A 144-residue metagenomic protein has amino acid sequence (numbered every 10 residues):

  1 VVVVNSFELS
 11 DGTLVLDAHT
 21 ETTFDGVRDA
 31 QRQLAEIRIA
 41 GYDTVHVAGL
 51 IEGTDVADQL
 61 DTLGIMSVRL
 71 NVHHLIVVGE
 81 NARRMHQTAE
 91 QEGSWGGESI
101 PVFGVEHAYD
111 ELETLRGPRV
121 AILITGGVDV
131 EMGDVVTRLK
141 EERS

Functional and structural regions predicted by a protein language model:
V1-S144: ATP-dependent carboxylate-amine ligase
